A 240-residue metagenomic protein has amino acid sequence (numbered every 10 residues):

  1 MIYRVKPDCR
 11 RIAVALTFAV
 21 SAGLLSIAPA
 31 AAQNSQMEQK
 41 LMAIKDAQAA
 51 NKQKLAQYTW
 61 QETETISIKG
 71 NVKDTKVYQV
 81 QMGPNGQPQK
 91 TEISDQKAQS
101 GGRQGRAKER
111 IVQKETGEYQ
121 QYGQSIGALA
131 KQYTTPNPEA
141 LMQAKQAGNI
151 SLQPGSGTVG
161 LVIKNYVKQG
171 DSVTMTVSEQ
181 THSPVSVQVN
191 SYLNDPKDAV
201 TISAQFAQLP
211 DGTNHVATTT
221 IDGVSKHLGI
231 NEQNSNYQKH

Functional and structural regions predicted by a protein language model:
I2-V20: Bacterial N-terminal signal peptides that target proteins for export
V20-A30: C-terminal segment of classical bacterial N-terminal signal peptides
P29-Q61: N-terminal leader/targeting segments and the immediate start of mature chains
N34, K97-D171, T181, S191-P196: Flexible, processing/modification-adjacent segments and terminal tails in exported/periplasmic/extracellular proteins
M37, N51-T59, K73, Q143-K145 (+1 more regions): Short, surface-exposed loop/turn motifs at beta-strand boundaries within globular domains
Q48, E62-E64, E232-N234: Polar/charged side chains located within well-ordered beta-strands of beta-rich proteins
N51-E109: Solvent-exposed N-terminal domain segments of exported/luminal and surface proteins
G148, P154-H240: Gly/Pro-enriched, hydrophobic low-complexity segments that function as extracytoplasmic propeptides/linkers
